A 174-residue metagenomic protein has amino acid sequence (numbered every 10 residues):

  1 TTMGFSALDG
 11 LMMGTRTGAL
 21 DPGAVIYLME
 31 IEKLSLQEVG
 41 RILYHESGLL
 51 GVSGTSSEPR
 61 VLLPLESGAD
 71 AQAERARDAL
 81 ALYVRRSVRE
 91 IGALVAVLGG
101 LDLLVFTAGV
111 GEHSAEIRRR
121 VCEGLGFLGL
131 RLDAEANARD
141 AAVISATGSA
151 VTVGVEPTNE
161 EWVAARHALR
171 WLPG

Functional and structural regions predicted by a protein language model:
T1-E30: Glycine-rich phosphate-binding loop of actin/hexokinase-like ATP-binding domains
L20, Y44, S57, G99-L101: Short gly/pro-enriched beta-turn/loop segments at secondary-structure junctions
V25-L28, L62, A165-A168: Buried hydrophobic packing segments
I26-Y27, R41, E123, R170: Generic alpha-helical structural context detector
E30-I31, H45, L49, F127 (+2 more regions): Short, well-ordered loop/turn and helix-capping segments at boundaries between secondary-structure elements and domains
I31-A79: A mobile "lid/hinge" subdomain adjacent to the ATP/sugar-phosphate binding pocket shared across diverse ATP-dependent
R77-V105, G111-G174: Internal helix-turn-beta structural module
